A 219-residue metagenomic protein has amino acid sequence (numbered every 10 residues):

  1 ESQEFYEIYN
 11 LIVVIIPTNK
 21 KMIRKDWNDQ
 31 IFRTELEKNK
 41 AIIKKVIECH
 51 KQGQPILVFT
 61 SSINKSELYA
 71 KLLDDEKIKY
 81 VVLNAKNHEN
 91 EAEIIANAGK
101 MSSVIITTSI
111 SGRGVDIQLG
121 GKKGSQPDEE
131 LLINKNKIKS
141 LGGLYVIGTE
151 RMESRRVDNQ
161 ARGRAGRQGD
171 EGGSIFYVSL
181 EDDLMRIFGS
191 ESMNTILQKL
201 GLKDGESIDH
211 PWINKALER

Functional and structural regions predicted by a protein language model:
E1-R33: Interdomain helical connector at the RecA1-RecA2 junction of SF1/SF2 helicase-like NTPases
S2, H50-Y69: Conserved strand-helix element at the start of the C-terminal RecA-like helicase core
Y6, E67-D74: Class I S-adenosyl-L-methionine
D26-I56: Conserved interdomain hinge at the start of the Helicase C-terminal
K38-K45, K65-L68, N90-I94: Well-ordered alpha-helical segments embedded in enzymatic catalytic cores
D74-R219: Conserved phosphate-handling catalytic cores of large alpha/beta enzymes
